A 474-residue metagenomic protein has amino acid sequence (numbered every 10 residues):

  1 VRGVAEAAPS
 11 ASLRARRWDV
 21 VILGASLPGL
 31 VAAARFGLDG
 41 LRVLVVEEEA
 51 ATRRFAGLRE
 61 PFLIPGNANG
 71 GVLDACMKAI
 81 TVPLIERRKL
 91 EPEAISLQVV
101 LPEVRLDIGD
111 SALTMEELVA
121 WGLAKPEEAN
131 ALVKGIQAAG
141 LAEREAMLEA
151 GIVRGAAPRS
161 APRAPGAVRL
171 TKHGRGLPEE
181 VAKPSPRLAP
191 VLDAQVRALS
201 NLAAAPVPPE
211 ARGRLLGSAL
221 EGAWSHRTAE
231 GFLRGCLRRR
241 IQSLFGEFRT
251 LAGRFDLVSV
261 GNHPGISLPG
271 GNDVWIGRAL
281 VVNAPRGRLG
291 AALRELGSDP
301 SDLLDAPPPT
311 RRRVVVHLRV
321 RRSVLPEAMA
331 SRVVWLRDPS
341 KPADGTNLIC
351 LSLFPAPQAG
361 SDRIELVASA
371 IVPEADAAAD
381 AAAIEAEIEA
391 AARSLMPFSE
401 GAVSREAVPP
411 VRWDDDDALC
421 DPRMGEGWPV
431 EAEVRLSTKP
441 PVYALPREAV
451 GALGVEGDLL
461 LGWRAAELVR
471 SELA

Functional and structural regions predicted by a protein language model:
R2, D39, G253-D362: Mid-domain catalytic core of redox enzymes that form a hydrophobic substrate pocket/lid adjacent to a catalytic redox
P9-A142: N-terminal glycine-rich phosphate/pyrophosphate-binding loop and immediately adjacent elements
L41-V43, L280, G401: Hydrophobic anchor at the start of a short beta-strand that flanks the dinucleotide cofactor-binding loop
Q137-L251: Active-site/ligand-binding neighborhood in enzyme catalytic cores
R187-S200, P397-A452: A glycine-rich dinucleotide-binding beta-alpha-beta segment and adjacent secondary-structure elements that constitute
R319-D415: C-terminal segments that line or cap access tunnels to active or ligand-binding sites in enzymes and enzyme-associated
P446-L473: A conserved FAD-binding loop/helix module that cradles the flavin
